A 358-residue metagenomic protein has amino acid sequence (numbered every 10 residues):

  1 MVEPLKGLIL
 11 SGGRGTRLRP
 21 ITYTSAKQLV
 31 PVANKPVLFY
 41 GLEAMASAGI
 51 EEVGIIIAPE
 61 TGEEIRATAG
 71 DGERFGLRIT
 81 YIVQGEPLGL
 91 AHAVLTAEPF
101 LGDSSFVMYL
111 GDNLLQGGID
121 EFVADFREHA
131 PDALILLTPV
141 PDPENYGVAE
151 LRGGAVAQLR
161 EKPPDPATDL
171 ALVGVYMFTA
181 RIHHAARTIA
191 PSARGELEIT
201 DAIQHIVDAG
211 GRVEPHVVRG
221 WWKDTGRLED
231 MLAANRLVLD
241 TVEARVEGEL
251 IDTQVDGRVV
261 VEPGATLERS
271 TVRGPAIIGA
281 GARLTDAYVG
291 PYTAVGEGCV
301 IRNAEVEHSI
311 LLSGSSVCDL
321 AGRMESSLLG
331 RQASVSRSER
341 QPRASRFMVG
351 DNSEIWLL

Functional and structural regions predicted by a protein language model:
M1-I9, R17-Y23, V30-P31, K35-L110 (+5 more regions): Conserved N-terminal catalytic core of the sugar/cofactor nucleotidyltransferase
V2-E3, A180-R181, T188-L358: Left-handed beta-helix
G13, D112, P139, R227: Active-site glycine-centered loops adjacent to acidic/histidine catalytic or metal-binding residues that shape
L29, V148-L151, P215: A structural signal for short hydrophobic beta-strand segments in well-ordered beta-sheet cores
G49-E51, G102, A130, A155 (+4 more regions): Short loop/turn motifs at secondary-structure junctions
E52-A58, L136-L137, I310, L328: Short internal beta-strands
I82-Q84, L136, H216-V218: Conserved beta-strand termini and adjacent loop/short-helix elements that scaffold enzyme active sites in alpha/beta
L115-A193: Conserved core of the sugar-phosphate nucleotidyltransferase
